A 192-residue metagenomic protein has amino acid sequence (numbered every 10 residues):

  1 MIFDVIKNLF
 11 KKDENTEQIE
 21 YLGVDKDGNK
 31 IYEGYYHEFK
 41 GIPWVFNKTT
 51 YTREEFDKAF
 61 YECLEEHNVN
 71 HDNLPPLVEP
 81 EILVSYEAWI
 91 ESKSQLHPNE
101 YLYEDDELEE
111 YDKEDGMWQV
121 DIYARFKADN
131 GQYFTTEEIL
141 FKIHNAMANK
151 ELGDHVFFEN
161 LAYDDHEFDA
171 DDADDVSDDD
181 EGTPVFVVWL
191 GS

Functional and structural regions predicted by a protein language model:
M1-T16: Low-complexity, charge- and small-residue-enriched intrinsically disordered regions
F3-I6, M117-D121, H144-S192: Acidic, proline/glycine-rich low-complexity IDRs
D13-F126: Composition-driven low-complexity segments enriched in polar/acidic and proline residues
V24, N29, Y35, I42 (+5 more regions): Intrinsically disordered, low-complexity regions
L83, E138, V185-V187: Ordered hydrophobic segments in well-structured contexts
Y86-A88, N130, I143: Residues that form ligand- and interface-recognition hot spots within folded domains
Q132-N149: Short amphipathic, charge-patterned alpha-helical segments
